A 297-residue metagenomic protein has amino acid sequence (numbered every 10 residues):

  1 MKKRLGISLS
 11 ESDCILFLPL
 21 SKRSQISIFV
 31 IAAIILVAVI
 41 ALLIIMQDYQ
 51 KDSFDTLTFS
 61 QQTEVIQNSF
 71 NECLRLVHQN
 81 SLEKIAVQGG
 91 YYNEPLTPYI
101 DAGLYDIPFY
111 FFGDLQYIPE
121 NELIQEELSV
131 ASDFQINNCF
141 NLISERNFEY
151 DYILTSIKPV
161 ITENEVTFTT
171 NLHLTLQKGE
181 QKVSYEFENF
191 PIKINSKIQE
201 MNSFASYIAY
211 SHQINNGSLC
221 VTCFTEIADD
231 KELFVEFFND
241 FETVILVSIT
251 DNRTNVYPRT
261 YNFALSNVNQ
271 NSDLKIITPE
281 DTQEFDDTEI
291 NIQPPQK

Functional and structural regions predicted by a protein language model:
K2-P19, F29-K297: Long, compositionally biased, intrinsically disordered regions
S24: Solvent-exposed interhelical
